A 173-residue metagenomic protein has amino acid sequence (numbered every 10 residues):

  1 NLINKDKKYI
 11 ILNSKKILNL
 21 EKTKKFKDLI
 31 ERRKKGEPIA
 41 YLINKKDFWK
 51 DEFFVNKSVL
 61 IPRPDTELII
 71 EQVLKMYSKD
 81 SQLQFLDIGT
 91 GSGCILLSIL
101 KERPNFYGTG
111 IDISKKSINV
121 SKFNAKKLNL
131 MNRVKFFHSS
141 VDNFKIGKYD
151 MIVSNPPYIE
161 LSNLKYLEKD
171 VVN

Functional and structural regions predicted by a protein language model:
N1-L2, S58, L128, F144: Histidine kinase transmitter module recognition
L2-K75: Conserved AdoMet
K5-Y9, L100-K101, V172: A short alpha-helix capping/helix-coil boundary motif
A40, I61, D142, I159 (+1 more regions): Nucleotide phosphate-binding site architecture
K50, E168-N173: Short glycine/proline- and charge-enriched loop/turn segments that cap or connect secondary-structure elements
L68-E168: Conserved SAM/SAH cofactor-binding pocket of Class I
